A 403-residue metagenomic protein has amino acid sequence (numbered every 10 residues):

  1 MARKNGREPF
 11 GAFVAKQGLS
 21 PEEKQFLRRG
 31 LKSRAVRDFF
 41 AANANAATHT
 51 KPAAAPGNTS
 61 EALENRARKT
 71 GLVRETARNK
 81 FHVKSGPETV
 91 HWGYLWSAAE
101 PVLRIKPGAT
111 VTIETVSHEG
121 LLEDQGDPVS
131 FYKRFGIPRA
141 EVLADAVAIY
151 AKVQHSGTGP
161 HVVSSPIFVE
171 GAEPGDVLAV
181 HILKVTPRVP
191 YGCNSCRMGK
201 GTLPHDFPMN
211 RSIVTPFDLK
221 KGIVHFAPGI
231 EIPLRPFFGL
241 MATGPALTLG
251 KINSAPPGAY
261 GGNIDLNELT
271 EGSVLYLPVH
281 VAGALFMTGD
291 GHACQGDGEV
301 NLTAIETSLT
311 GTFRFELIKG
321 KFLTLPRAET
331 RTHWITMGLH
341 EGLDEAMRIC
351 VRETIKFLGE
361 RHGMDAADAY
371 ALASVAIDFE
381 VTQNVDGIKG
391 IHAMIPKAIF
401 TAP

Functional and structural regions predicted by a protein language model:
G57-V73, V102-K106, T112-G136, T215-I232: Extended boundary segments
L63, A67-L95: Short, Gly/Pro- and small/polar-rich lid/capping loops
V83-S156: N-terminal, Lys/Arg-enriched amphipathic/low-complexity engagement segments that precede the first folded domain
I113, V177-V180, L277: A generic structural signal for residues embedded in beta-strands
H118-S130, V185-S195, G283-A293, Q383-N384: Short, Lys/Arg- and Gly-enriched loop/turn segments at beta-strand edges
R139-A151, S156-E170, V177-N267: Intrinsically disordered, low-complexity linker/loop segments enriched in Gly/Pro and charged/polar residues
F238-L240, G244-N263, N267, S273-L343: Conserved mixed alpha/beta catalytic, RNA-binding, or beta-rich assembly cores of soluble enzyme, regulatory
